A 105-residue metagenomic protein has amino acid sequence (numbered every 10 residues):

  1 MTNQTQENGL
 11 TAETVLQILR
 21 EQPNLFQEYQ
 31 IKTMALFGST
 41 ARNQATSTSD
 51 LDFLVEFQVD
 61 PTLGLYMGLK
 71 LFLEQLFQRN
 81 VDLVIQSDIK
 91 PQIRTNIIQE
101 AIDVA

Functional and structural regions predicted by a protein language model:
M1-M34: Helical scaffold of the NTase/Pol beta-like nucleotidyltransferase catalytic core
G9-L10, I18, F57-S87, Q92: Metal-dependent nucleotidyltransferase catalytic core
E28, P61, I102: Basic nucleic-acid-binding interfaces
Y29, T48-D50, L76: Short connector loops at helix/strand junctions that flank enzyme active sites, especially segments positioning acidic
M34, L51-F53, V81: Conserved beta-strand core positions
G38, N43-T62: Catalytic metal-binding acidic patch
T46-S47, R94-N96: Short, well-ordered secondary-structure micro-motifs
N96-A105: Conserved NTP/Mg2+-binding pocket subregion across the NTase superfamily
